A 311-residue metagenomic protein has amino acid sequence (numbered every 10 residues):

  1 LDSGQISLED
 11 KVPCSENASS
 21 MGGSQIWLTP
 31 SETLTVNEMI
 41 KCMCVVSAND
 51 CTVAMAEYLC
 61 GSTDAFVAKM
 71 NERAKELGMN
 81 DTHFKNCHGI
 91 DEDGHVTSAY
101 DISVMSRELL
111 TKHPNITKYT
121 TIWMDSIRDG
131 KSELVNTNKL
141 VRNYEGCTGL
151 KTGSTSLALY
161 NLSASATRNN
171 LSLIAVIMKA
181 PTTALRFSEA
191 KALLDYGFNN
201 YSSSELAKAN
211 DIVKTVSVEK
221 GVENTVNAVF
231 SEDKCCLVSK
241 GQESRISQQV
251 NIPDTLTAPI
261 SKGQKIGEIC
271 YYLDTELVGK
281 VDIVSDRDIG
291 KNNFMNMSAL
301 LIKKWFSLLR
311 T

Functional and structural regions predicted by a protein language model:
L1-K112: Active-site-adjacent loops and short helices of periplasmic peptidoglycan-processing enzymes
M79-H83, D91-V96, Y100-T311: Domain-terminus/edge residues, biased toward the C-terminal soluble/receptor-binding domains of extracytoplasmic
